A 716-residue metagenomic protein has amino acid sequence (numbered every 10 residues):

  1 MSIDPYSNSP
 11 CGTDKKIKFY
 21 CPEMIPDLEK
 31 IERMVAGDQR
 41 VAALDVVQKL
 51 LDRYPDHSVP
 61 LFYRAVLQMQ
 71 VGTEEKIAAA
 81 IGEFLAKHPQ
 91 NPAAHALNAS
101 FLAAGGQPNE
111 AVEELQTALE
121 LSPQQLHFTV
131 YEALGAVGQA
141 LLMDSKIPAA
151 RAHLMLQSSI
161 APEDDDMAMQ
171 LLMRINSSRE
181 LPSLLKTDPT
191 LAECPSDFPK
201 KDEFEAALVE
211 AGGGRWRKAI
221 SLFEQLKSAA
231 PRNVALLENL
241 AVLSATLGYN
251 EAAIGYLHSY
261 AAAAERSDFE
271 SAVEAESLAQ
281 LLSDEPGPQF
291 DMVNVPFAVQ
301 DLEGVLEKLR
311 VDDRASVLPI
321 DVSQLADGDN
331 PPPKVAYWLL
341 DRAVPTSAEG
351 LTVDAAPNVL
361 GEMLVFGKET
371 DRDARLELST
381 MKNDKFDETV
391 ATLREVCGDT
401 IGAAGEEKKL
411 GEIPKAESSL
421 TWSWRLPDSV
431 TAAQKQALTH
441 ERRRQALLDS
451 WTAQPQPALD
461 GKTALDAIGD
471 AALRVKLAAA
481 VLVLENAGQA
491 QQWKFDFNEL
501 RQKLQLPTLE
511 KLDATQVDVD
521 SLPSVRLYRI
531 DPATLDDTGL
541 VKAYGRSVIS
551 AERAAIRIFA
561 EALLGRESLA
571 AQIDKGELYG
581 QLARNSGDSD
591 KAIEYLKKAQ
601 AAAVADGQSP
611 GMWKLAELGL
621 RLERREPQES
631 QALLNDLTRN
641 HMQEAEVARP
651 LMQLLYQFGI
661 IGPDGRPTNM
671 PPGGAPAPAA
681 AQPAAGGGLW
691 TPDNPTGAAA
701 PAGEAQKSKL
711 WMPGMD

Functional and structural regions predicted by a protein language model:
I25-P26, V59, A93, H127-F128 (+6 more regions): Start-of-helix register in tetratricopeptide repeats
D38, G72, G106-N109, S145 (+7 more regions): Residue-level detector of the short coil/turn that links helix A to helix B within each tetratricopeptide repeat
A43, I77, A111, A150 (+5 more regions): Single-residue signature of alpha-solenoid repeat helices
L51-D52, G82-A86, T117-E120, S159 (+5 more regions): Conserved structural position within tetratricopeptide repeats
Y54-D56, P89, P123, F128 (+6 more regions): Short coil turns that delineate tetratricopeptide repeat
Y63, L97, A136, Q170-R174 (+1 more regions): Canonical tetratricopeptide repeat
E274-N358: Short Lys/Arg-enriched alpha/beta "domain-start" segment
